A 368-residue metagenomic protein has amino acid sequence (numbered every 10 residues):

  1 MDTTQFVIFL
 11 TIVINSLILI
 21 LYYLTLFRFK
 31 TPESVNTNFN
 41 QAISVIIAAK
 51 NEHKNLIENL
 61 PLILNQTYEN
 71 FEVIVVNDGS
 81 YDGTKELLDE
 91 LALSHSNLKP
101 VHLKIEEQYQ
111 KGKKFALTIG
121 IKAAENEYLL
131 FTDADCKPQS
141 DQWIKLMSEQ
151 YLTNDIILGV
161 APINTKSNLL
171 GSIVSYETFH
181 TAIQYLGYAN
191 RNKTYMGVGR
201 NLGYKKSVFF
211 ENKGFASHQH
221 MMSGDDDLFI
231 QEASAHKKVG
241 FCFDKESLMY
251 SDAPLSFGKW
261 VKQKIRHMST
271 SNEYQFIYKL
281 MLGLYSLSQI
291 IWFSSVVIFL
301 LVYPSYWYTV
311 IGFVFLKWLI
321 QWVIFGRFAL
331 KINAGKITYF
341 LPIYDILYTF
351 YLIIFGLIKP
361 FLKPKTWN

Functional and structural regions predicted by a protein language model:
M1-N38, F325, L352, K359: N-terminal membrane-anchoring/stem segments of glycan-assembly enzymes
Q41-S44, E72, L228: Cell-envelope/extracellular polymer assembly enzymes that use nucleotide-activated donors
P61-N70: Short, acidic, metal-binding catalytic loop of nucleotide-sugar glycosyltransferases
E69, N77-L87, I105, C136-K137: A conserved acidic beta->alpha catalytic loop
G83, A134-E149: Acidic donor-binding/catalytic loop of UDP-sugar-dependent glycosyltransferases, especially processive GT2
L129: Short aromatic/hydrophobic "clamp" motif used to bind/position activated sugar donors
I156-A182, S207-F210, G214-K279: Catalytic donor/gating beta->alpha subdomain of glycosyltransferases that bind UDP-sugars
S286-K363: Membrane-embedded multi-pass helical conduit in multi-pass membrane proteins, especially envelope-biosynthetic
